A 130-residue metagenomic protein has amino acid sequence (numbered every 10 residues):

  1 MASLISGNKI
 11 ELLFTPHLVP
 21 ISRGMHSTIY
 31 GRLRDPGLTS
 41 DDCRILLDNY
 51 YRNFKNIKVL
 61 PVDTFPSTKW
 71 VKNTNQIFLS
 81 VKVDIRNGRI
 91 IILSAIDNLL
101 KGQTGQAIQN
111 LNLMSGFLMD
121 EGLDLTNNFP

Functional and structural regions predicted by a protein language model:
M1-I92: C-terminal substrate-binding/catalytic lobe of Rossmann-fold NAD(P)-dependent oxidoreductases
L79, V83-P130: NAD(P)-dependent Rossmann-like dehydrogenase/reductase catalytic/cofactor-binding core
